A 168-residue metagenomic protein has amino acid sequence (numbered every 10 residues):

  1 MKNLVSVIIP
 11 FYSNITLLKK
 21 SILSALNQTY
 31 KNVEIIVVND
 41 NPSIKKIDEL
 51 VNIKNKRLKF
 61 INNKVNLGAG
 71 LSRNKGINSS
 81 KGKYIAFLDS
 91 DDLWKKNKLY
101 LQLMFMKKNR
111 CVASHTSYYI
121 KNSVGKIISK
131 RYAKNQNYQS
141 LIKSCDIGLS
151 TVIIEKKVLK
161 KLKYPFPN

Functional and structural regions predicted by a protein language model:
M1-L26: N-proximal low-complexity "stem/linker" segments adjacent to membrane-targeting elements
V7, N78, Q136-N168: Conserved nucleotide-sugar donor-binding catalytic segment
L17, K46-I47, R73, W94-L99 (+1 more regions): Acidic donor-diphosphate engagement hotspot in glycosyltransferases and nucleotidyltransferases that stabilizes
I22-N62: Acidic donor-binding segment of Leloir-type glycosyltransferases
N63-S80: Glycine-rich, basic loop-to-helix element that forms the pyrophosphate-binding segment of sugar-nucleotide handling
I85: Short aromatic/hydrophobic "clamp" motif used to bind/position activated sugar donors
D89-L93, S117: The conserved acidic donor/metal-binding loop of glycosyltransferases
N97-I128: Conserved donor NDP-sugar-binding/catalytic core segment of glycosyltransferases
